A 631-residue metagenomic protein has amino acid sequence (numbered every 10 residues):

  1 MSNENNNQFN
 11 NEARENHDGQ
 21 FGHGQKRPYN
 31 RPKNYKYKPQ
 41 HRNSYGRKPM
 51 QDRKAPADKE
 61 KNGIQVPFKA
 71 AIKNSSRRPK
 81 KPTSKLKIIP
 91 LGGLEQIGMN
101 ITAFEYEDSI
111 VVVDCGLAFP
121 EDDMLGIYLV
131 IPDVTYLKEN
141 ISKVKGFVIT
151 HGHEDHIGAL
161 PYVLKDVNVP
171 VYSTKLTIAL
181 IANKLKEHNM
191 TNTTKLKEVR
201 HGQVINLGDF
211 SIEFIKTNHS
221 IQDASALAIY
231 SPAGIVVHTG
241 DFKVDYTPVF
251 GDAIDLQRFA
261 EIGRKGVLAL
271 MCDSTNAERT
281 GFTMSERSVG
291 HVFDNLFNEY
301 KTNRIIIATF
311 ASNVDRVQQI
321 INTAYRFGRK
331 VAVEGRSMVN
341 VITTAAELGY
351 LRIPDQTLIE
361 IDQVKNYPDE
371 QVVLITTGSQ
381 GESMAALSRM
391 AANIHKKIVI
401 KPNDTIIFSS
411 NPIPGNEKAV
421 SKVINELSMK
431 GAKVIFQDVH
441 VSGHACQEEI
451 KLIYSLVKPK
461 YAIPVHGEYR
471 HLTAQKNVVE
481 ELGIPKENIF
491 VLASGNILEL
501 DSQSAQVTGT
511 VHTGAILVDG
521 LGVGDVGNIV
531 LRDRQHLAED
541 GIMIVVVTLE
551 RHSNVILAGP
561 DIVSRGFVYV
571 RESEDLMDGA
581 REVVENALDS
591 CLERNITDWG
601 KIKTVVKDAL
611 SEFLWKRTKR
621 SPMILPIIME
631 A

Functional and structural regions predicted by a protein language model:
M1-K80: Intrinsically disordered, low-complexity RNA-associated tracts
P56-G146, H153-N366, A385-V399, K418-S421: His/Asp/Glu-rich metal-coordinating catalytic cores of metallo-dependent phosphodiesterases/hydrolases acting on
I88, L196-E198, A269-M271, I406 (+3 more regions): Conserved beta-strand scaffold positions in the cores of enzyme catalytic domains, especially in NTP/NDP-utilizing
L94, A118-L129, K143, H440 (+4 more regions): A glycine- and charged-residue-rich anion-binding loop/surface
P170, I463-P464, L625-P626: Short glycine-rich phosphate-binding loop at a beta-alpha junction
L185, V479, L614: Conserved hydrophobic residues forming the short capping helix/wall of the S-adenosyl-L-methionine
R279-S409, I413-N595, K603: Hard-cation-handling environments
N595-K603, K607-A631: C-terminal tails and terminal domains of large nucleic-acid-associated and other macromolecular-machine proteins
